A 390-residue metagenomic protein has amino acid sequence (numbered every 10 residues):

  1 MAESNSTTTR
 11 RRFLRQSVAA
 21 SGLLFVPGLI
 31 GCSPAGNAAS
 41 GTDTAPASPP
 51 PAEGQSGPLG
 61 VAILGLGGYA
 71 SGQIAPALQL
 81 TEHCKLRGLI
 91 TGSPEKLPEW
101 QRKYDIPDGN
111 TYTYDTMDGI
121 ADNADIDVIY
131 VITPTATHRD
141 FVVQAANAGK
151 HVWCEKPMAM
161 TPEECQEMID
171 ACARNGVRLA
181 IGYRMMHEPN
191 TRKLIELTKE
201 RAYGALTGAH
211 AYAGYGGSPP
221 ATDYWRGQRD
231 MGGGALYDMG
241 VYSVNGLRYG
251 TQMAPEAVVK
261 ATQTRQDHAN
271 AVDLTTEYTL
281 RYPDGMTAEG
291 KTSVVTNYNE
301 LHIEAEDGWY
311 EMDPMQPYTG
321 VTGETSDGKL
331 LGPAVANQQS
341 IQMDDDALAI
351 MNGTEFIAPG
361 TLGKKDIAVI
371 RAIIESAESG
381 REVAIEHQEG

Functional and structural regions predicted by a protein language model:
A2-L24: N-terminal secretory signal peptides and thylakoid transit peptides that target proteins across membranes
A20-I106: N-terminal Rossmann-like dinucleotide-binding module
C32, R184, E300-A368, A377 (+1 more regions): C-terminal glycine/acidic-rich active-site capping loop/insertion
A45-P51, Q55, V244-P317, M343-T354 (+1 more regions): Contiguous beta-strand/loop segments that form the cofactor/metal-binding neighborhood of enzyme cores
G57, Y69, M185-A269, G380: Predominantly a Rossmann-like dinucleotide-binding segment in NAD(P)-dependent oxidoreductases
I63, C154, L179-I181, M312: Hydrophobic residues in well-ordered beta-strands that form the structural core
G109-A171: Beta-loop-alpha module in the N-terminal Rossmann-like domain of NAD(P)-dependent dehydrogenases, especially those
E167-R184, T207: Rossmann-fold dehydrogenase core element
